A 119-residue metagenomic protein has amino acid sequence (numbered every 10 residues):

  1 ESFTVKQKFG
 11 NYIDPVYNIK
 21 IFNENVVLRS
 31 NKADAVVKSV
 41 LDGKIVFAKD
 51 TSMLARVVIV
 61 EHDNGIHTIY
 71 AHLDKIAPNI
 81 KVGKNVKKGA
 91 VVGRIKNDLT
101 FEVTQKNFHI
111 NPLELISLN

Functional and structural regions predicted by a protein language model:
S2-K8, D42-V46: Beta-strand/loop subdomains of soluble extracytoplasmic proteins
K6-S39, T100: Short glycine/threonine/proline-enriched tight-turn/helix- or strand-capping micro-motif at secondary-structure
Q7, S30, F47, H72-K75 (+1 more regions): A residue-level detector for short acidic-glycine micro-motifs
G10, D50-T51, D63-G65, T104-F108 (+1 more regions): Solvent-exposed coil/turn segments that connect beta secondary-structure elements in extracytoplasmic/periplasmic
Y17-K20, V26-R29, V57-D63, A71 (+1 more regions): Short, acidic/hydrophobic/Gly-rich beta-strand patch recurrent on exposed beta strands that often constitutes part
V36-S39, P78-N79, N85: Residue-level "contact hotspot" at macromolecular interaction interfaces
S39-K75: Zn2+-dependent peptidoglycan hydrolase active-site motif and core
I59, V82-N119: Conserved, short, structured surface segments that act as functional micro-motifs
